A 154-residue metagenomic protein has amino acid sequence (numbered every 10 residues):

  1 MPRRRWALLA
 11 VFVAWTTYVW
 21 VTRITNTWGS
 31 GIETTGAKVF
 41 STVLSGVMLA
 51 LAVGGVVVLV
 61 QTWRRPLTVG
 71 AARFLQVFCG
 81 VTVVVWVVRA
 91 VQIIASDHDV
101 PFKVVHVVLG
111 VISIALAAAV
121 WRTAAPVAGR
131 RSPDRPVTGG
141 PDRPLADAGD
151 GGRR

Functional and structural regions predicted by a protein language model:
M1-V11: N-terminal membrane topogenic signal
A10-S45: Hydrophobic transmembrane helix segments
V21-G31, V87-H98: Juxtamembrane "helix-exit" motif on the non-cytosolic side of transmembrane helices
I32-T42, S96-L109: Non-cytosolic membrane-interface motifs at loop->transmembrane helix junctions
T42-G55: Generic alpha-helical transmembrane segments
G55, S113-R131: Membrane-water interface at the C-terminal end of transmembrane alpha helices
V57-T82: Loop-to-transmembrane helix junctions at the membrane interface
G129-R154: Short, highly charged, low-complexity non-transmembrane loops/tails of multi-pass membrane proteins
